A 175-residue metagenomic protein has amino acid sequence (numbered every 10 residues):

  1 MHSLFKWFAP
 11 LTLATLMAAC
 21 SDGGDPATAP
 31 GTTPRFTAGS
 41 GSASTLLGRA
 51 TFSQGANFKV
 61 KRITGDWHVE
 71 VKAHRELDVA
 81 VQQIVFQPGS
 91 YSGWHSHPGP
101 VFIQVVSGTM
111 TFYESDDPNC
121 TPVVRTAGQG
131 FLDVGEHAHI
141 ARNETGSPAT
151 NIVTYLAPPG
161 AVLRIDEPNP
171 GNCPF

Functional and structural regions predicted by a protein language model:
M1-A9: Bacterial N-terminal signal peptides that target proteins for export
L16-A19: C-terminal motif of bacterial Sec signal peptides marking the signal peptidase cleavage site
S21, R125-T126, G135-V162: Ligand-binding loop in jelly-roll beta-barrel domains
S21-D78, V124, P168-F175: A short, N-terminal "cap"/entry segment at the start of jelly-roll beta-barrel domains of the cupin/DSBH fold
W67, H74-P98: Short, surface-exposed binding/anchoring microloops in extracellular/periplasmic proteins
F86, S115-E136: Short acidic-glycine-tyrosine-enriched beta hairpin
Y91-G93, T111, Q129-R142: Histidine-centered metal-chelating micro-motifs
H97-P118, Q129: Glycine- and acidic-residue-biased ligand/ion/polar-headgroup-sensing regions
